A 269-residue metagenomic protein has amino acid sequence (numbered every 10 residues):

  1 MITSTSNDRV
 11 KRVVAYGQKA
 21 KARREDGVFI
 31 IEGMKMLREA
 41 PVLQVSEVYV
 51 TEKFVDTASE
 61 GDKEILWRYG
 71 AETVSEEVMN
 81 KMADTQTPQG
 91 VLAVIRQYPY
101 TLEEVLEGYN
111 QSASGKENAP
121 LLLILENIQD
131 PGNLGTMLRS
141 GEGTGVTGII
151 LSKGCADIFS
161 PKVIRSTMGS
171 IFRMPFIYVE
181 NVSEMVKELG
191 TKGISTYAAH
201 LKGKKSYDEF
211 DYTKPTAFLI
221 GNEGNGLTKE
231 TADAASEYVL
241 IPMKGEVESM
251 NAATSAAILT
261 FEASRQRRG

Functional and structural regions predicted by a protein language model:
M1-S4, G70-S75, P175-V182: Short acidic-hydrophobic, aromatic-tinged amphipathic segments that line or gate anion-handling sites
M1-S59, C155-A156: Boundary-proximal intrinsically disordered activation/regulatory segments immediately upstream of a helical core
E64-R96: Glycine/small-residue-rich loop that forms an oxyanion/phosphate-binding "nest" at active or ligand-binding sites
V74-S75, E126, S152-K153, P175 (+1 more regions): Short beta->alpha connector loops at strand-helix junctions that form conserved, small/polar/Pro-enriched
Q86, G90-V91, I95-E117, C155: Acidic/glycine-rich phosphate/pyrophosphate-binding loops and surrounding catalytic core that coordinate Mg2+
G108-K202: RNA substrate-binding interface of SAM-dependent RNA methyltransferases
G143-T144, I158, V163-I171, K229-G269: Structured adenosyl-cofactor binding patch, chiefly the S-adenosyl-L-methionine
Y197-E246, N251: Active-site/ligand-binding-proximal alpha/beta "capping" segment
